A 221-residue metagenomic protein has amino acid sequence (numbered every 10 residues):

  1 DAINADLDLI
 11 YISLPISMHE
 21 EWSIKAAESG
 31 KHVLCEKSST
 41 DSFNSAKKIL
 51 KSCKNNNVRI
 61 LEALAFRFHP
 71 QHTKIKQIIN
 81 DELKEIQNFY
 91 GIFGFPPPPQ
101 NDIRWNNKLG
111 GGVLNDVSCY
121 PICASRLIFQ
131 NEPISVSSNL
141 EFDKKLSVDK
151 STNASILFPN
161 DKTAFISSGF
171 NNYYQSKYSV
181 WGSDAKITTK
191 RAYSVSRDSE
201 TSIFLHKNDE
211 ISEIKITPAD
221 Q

Functional and structural regions predicted by a protein language model:
D1-L34, S38-S52: Beta-loop-alpha module in the N-terminal Rossmann-like domain of NAD(P)-dependent dehydrogenases, especially those
S29-K31, N55-R59, K162: A short helix->loop->beta-strand "cap" motif at the edges of active sites that frequently abuts
G30, D102-L109, H206-I211: Short glycine/proline- and charge-enriched loop/turn segments that cap or connect secondary-structure elements
C35-E36, I60-E62, T189: Hydrophobic residues in well-ordered beta-strands that form the structural core
K48-A65, K84-G91: Rossmann-fold dehydrogenase core element
F66-K145: Predominantly a Rossmann-like dinucleotide-binding segment in NAD(P)-dependent oxidoreductases
C123-S196: Contiguous beta-strand/loop segments that form the cofactor/metal-binding neighborhood of enzyme cores
S179-Q221: C-terminal glycine/acidic-rich active-site capping loop/insertion
